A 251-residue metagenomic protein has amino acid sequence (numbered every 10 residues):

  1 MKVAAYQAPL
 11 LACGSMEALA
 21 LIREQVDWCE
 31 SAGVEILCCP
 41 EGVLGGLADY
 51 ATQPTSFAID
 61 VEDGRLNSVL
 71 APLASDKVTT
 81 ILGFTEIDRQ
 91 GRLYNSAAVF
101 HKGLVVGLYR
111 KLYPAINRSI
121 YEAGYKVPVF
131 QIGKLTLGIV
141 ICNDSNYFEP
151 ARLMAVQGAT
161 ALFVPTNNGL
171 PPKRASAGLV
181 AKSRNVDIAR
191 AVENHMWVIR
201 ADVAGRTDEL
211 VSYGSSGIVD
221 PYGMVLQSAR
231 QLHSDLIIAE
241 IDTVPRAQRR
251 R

Functional and structural regions predicted by a protein language model:
M1-A5: Extreme N-terminal starter segment of soluble prokaryotic enzymes
Q7-C13: Short polar catalytic/cofactor-binding loops
S15, L19-K102, G169-A189, E193-M196: Cys-nucleophile CN-hydrolase/nitrilase-fold catalytic domain and related Cys-dependent amidase chemistry that acts on
G45, A51-T52, A98, Y109-Y113 (+2 more regions): Short beta->alpha transition motifs characteristic of CBS
G64-T79, N146-S234: CN hydrolase (nitrilase-like) catalytic-core segments centered on the catalytic cysteine and neighboring Lys/Glu
L82-F84, N95-V99, P128, S216-I218 (+1 more regions): Short beta-strand scaffold segments in enzyme catalytic cores
D88-T166, L170-N185, Q248-R251: Active-site catalytic loop in hydrolytic enzyme cores
E240-A247: Juxtadomain coupling helices with adjacent low-complexity linkers
